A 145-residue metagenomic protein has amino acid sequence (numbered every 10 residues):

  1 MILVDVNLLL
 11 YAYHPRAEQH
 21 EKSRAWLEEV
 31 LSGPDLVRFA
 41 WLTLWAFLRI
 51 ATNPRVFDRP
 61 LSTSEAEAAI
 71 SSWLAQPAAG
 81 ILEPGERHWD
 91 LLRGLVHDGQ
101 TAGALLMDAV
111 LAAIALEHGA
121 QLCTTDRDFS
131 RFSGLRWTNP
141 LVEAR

Functional and structural regions predicted by a protein language model:
M1, A112-R145: Acidic, PIN/NYN-like endoribonuclease modules and their adjacent C-terminal/linker elements
M1-L3, N7-F39, P54-A68, A144-R145: Short, well-structured N-terminal submotif of metal-dependent ribonuclease cores
D5, D108, D126: Acidic active-site catalytic centers that drive phospho-/nucleotidyl reactions and related ester hydrolyses
G33-P34, Q76-P77, H118, F132: Structured helix-beta-strand junction loops
R38-W41, T124: Short beta-strand segments at enzyme active-site cores
P60, A78-C123: Active-site neighborhoods of divalent-metal-dependent phosphate/nucleic-acid chemistry enzymes
W73: Ligand-binding beta-strand-loop-alpha-helix segment within the catalytic cores of soluble metabolic enzymes
